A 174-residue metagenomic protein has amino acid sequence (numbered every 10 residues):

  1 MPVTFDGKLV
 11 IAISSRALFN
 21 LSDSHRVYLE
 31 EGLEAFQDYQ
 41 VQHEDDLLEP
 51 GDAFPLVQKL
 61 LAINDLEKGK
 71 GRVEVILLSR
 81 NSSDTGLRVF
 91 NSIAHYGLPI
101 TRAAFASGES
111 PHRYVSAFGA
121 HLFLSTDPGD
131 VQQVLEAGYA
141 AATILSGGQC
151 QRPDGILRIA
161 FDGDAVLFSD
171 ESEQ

Functional and structural regions predicted by a protein language model:
P2-G108, P153, D162-Q174: Alpha-helical substrate-recognition element adjacent to the catalytic core
I11, F123, I159: Receiver (REC) domain switch-region micro-motif
L18-S24, S92-Y96, H112-C150, L167 (+1 more regions): Hydrophobic, ordered structural segments
T101, H121, L157: Conserved acidic residues
